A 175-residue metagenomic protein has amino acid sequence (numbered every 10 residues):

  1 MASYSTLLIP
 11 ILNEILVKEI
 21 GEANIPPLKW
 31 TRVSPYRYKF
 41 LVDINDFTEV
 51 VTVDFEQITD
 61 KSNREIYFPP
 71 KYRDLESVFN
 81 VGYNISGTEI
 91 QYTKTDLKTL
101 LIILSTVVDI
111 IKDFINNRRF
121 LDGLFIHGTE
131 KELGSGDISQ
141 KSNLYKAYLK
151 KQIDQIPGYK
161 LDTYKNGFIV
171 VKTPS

Functional and structural regions predicted by a protein language model:
A2-S175: Non-catalytic substrate-recognition and accessory regions of acyl/acetyltransferase enzymes
